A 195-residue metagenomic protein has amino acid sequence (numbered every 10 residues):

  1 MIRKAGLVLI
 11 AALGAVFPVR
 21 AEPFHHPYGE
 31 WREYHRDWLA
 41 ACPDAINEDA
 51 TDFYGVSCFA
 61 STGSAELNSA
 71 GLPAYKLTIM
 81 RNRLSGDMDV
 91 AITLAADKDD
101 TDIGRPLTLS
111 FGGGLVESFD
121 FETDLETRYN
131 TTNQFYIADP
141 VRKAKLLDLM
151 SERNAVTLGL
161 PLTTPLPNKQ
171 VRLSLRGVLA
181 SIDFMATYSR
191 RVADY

Functional and structural regions predicted by a protein language model:
M1-G6: Bacterial N-terminal signal peptides that target proteins for export
L7-V8, M80: Short amphipathic alpha-helical "recognition" segments used for binding
V8-G14: Bacterial N-terminal signal peptides
V16-P18: N-terminal signal peptide c-region/cleavage motif recognized by signal peptidases
A21-Y195: A generic "folded-domain core" signal
